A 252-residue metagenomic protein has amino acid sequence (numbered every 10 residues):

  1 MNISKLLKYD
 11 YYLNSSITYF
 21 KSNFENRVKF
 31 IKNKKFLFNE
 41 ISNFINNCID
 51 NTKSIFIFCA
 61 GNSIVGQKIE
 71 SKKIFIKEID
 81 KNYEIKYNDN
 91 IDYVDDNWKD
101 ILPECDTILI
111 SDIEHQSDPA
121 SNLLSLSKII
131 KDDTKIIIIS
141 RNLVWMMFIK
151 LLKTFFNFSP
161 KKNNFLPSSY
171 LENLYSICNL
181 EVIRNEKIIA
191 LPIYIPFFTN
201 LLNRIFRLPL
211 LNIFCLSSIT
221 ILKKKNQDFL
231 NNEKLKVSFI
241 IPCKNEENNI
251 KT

Functional and structural regions predicted by a protein language model:
M1-N26: N-terminal, positively charged/glycine-rich alpha-helical extensions of SAM-dependent methyltransferases
K32-K53, I64: Conserved alpha-helix/loop element of class I SAM-dependent methyltransferases that forms part of the SAM/SAH-binding
F56-W98: Class I SAM-dependent methyltransferase SAM/SAH-binding core
A120-K135: A short glycine-rich, Lys/Arg-flanked "PGG" loop and its adjoining helix->strand segment in the class I
L143-K162: Short, glycine-/aromatic-enriched active-site segment of Class I SAM-dependent methyltransferases
K161-N185: Short alpha-helix
L235-I240: Cell-envelope/extracellular polymer assembly enzymes that use nucleotide-activated donors
E246-T252: Short, well-formed alpha-helical segments that are part of the catalytic scaffolds of diverse glycosyltransferases
